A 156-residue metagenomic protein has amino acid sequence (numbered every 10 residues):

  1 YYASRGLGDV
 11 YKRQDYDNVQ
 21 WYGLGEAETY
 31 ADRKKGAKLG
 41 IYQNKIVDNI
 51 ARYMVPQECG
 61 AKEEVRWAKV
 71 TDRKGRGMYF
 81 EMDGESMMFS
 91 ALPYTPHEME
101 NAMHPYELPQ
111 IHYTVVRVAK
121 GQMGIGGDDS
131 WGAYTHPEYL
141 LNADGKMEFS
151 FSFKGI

Functional and structural regions predicted by a protein language model:
S4-I156: Beta-strand/loop-rich accessory regions of lumenal/periplasmic or secreted enzymes, predominantly carbohydrate-active
